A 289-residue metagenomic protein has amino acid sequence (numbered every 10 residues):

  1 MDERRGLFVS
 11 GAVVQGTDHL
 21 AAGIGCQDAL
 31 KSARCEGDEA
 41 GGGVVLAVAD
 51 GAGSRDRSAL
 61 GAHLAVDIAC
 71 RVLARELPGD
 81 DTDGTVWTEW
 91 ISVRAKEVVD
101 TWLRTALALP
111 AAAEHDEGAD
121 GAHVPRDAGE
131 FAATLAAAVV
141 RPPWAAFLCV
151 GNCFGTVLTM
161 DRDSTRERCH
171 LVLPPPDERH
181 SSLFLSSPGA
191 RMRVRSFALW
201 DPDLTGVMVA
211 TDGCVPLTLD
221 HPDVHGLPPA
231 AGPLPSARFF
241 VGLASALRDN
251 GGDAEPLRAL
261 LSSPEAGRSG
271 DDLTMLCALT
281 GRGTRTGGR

Functional and structural regions predicted by a protein language model:
M1-A29, E97-R126, T165, C169-L173 (+1 more regions): Short glycine- and acidic-rich boundary segments immediately preceding or forming the N-terminal edge of structured
M1-A74, C153, F197, S269-D271: N-terminal entry segment of metal-dependent catalytic domains or homologous docking segments
I24-G41, D127-P142, A146, P175-D220: Acidic loop->beta-strand submotif enriched in PP2C/PPM serine/threonine phosphatases
R34-C35, V157-D161, C277-R285: Short beta-strand-to-coil "C-cap" segments at the C-terminal boundary of structured domains/repeats, marking
G37-G42, P143, D161-E167, R285-G287: Short, solvent-exposed loop/turn segments that connect beta-strands within catalytic domains and beta-strand-rich
I68-T105, P228-L257: Helix-loop-helix
D83-L158, R193-D201: Catalytic core of PPM/PP2C metal-dependent serine/threonine phosphatase domains
R191-R289: C-terminal catalytic subdomain
